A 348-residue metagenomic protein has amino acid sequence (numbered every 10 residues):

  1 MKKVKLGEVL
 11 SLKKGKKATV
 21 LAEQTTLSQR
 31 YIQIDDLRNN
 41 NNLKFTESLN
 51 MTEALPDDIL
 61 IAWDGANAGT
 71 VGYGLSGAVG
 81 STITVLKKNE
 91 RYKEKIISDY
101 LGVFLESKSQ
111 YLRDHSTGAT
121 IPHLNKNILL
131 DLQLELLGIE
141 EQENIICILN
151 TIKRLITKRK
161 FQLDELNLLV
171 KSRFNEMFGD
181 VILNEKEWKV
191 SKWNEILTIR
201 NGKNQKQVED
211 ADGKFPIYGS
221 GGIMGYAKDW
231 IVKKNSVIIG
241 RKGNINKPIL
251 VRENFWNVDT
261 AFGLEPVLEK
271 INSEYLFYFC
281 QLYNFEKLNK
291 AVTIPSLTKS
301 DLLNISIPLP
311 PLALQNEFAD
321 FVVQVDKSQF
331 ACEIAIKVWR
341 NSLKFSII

Functional and structural regions predicted by a protein language model:
M1-K17, D131-C147, K158, Q162-G219 (+2 more regions): Non-catalytic DNA-recognition/assembly elements of restriction-modification systems
M1-V4, I32, I96, L124 (+3 more regions): A broad, structural micro-motif
V4-L21, L27-I59, N194-K234, V251-R252 (+1 more regions): Sequence-specific dsDNA recognition surfaces
L37, N50-E106, G219-Y283, K290-L302: A short beta-sheet element
F45-S48, T157, A291: Short, solvent-exposed loop/turn positions at domain surfaces that link secondary-structure elements or cap domain
T82, T120-H123, I148, E165 (+3 more regions): Residue-level recognition of specific faces of alpha-helices
L105-L134, F279-I307: Specificity-determining recognition surfaces
